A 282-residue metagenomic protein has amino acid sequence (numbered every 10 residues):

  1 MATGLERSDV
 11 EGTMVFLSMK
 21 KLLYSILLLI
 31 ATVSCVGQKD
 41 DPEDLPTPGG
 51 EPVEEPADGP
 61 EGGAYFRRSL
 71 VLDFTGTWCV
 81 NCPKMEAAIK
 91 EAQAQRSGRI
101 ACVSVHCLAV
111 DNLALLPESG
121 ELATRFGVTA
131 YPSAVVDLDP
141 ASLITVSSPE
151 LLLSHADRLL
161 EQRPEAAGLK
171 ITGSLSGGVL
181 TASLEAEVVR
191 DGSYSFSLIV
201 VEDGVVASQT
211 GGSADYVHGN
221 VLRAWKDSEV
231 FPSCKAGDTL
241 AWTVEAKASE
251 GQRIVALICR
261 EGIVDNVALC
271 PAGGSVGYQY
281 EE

Functional and structural regions predicted by a protein language model:
M1-M19: N-terminal secretory signal peptides that target proteins for export/translocation
V15, M19-S69, E282: Bacterial Sec-dependent N-terminal signal peptides
V36, V80-P83, P271: Sequence contexts marking disulfide-bonded cysteines in secreted/extracellular proteins
D41, M85-A88, V276: Secreted/processed peptides and extracellular or luminal domains of membrane proteins
L45-P48, E54, K84, E91 (+2 more regions): Membrane engagement elements in two modes
P60-I100, V105: Local sequence-structure signature of Cys/Sec-based thiol-disulfide redox active-site neighborhoods
S104-E282: Short, conserved sequence motifs used for protein processing/export or organelle targeting and for catalysis
